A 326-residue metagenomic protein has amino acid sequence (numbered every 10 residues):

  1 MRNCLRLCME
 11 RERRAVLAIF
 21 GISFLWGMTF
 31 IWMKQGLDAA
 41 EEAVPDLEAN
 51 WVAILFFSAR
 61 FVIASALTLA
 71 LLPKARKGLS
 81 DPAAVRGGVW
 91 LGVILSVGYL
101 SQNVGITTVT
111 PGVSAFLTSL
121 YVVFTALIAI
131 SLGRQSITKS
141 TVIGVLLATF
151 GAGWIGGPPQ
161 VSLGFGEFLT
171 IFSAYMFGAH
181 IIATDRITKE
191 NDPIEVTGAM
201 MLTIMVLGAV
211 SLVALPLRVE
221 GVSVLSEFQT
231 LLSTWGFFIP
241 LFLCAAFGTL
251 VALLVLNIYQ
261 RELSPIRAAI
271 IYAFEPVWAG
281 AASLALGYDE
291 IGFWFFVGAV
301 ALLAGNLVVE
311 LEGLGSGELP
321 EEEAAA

Functional and structural regions predicted by a protein language model:
M1-L55, V93, V97, V161-R186 (+1 more regions): Glycine-/small-residue-enriched transmembrane alpha-helix faces in small-molecule transporters and effluxers
M9, F61-V62, G157, F237-I239 (+3 more regions): C-terminal-most transmembrane helix of multi-pass membrane proteins
S23, I31, S65-L69, T125 (+2 more regions): Transmembrane alpha-helical segments that form core, pore/gating elements of small-molecule transporters/exporters
L25, T29, P73-S114, T118 (+2 more regions): Specific transmembrane alpha-helical segments of multi-pass solute transporters/efflux pumps, especially DMT/EamA
A39-S96, F124-T125, M176-A183, A199-V219 (+1 more regions): Transmembrane alpha-helices of multi-pass small-molecule transport proteins
T68, I128, I137-G157, F177 (+1 more regions): Hydrophobic transmembrane alpha-helices of multi-pass small-molecule transport proteins
A70, Q102, Y121-I143, V277-V297: C-terminal transmembrane-helix exit sites in multi-pass transporters
L95-L100, S114-L120, T184-V206, A245-A285: Helix-helix packing/entry segments at the starts of transmembrane helices
